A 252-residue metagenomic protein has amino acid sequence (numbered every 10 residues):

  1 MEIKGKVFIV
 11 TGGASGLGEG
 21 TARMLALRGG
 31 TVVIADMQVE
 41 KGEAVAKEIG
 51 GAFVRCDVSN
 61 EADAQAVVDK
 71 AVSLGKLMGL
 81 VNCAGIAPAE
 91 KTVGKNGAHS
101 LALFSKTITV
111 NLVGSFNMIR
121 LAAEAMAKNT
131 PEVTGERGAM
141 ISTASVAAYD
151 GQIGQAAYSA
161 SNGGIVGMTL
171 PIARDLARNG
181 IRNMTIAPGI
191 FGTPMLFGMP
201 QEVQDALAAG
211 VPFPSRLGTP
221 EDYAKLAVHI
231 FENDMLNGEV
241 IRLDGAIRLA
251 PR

Functional and structural regions predicted by a protein language model:
E2-V33, I172: Canonical Rossmann dinucleotide-binding motif of NAD(H)/NADP(H)-dependent dehydrogenases/reductases, specifically
M78, I86, G97-I119, M140-I141 (+1 more regions): Catalytic Tyr-X3-Lys loop
A87-S105, E124, K128-E136, G154-A157 (+1 more regions): Conserved mid-core segment of classical short-chain dehydrogenase/reductases
I119, S161, T169: Active-site helix of classical SDR
E124, A173-D175: Alpha-helical segment proximal to the catalytic Tyr-Lys
S145: Residue(s) in the substrate-gating loop at a strand-loop-helix junction that position the organic substrate next
A177-R182, L236-E239: Short, small/polar-rich loop/turn modules that mediate ligand/substrate recognition or access, typified
T219-L243, R248: C-terminal substrate-recognition "lid" of short-chain dehydrogenase/reductases
